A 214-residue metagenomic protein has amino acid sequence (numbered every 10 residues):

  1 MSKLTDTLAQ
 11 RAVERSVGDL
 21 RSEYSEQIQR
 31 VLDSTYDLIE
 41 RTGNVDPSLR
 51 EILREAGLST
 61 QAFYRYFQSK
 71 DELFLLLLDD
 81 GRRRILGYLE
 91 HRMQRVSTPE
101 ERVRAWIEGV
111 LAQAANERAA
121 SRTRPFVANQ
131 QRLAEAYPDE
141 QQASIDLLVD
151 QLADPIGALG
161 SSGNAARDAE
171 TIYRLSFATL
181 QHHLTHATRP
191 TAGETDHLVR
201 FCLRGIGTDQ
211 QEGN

Functional and structural regions predicted by a protein language model:
M1-E26, Q210-N214: N-terminal intrinsically disordered/low-complexity leader segments
K3-D6, E108-A112, Q151-A153, S162-T185 (+1 more regions): Hydrophobic alpha-helical segments that form the core of small-molecule binding pockets and/or dimer interfaces
Y24-T35, I52, L77-I85, L152: Generic hydrophobic, amphipathic alpha-helix propensity
Q27, V31-I39, F63, G81 (+2 more regions): Short hydrophobic clusters on alpha-helical segments that form packing/core surfaces in small helical domains
R30, L38-E72, L76: Helix-turn-helix
L76, E90-N116, I172: Hydrophobic alpha-helical connector segments
R83-L86, R132-G160, A166-T171, G193-H197: Amphipathic alpha-helical packing segments from all-alpha helical-bundle domains
A105, A114-A136: Amphipathic alpha-helical segments used for helix-helix packing
